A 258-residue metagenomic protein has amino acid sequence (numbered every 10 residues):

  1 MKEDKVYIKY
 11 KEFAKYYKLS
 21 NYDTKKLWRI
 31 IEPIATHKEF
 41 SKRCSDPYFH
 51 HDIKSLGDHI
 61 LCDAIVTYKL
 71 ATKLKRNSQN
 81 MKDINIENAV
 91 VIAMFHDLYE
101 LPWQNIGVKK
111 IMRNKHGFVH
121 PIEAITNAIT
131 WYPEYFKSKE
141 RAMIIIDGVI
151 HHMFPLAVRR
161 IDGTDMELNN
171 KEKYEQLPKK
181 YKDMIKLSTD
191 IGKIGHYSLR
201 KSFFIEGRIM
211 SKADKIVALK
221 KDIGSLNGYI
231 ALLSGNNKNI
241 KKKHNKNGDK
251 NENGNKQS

Functional and structural regions predicted by a protein language model:
M1-S258: Metal-dependent phosphohydrolase cores
